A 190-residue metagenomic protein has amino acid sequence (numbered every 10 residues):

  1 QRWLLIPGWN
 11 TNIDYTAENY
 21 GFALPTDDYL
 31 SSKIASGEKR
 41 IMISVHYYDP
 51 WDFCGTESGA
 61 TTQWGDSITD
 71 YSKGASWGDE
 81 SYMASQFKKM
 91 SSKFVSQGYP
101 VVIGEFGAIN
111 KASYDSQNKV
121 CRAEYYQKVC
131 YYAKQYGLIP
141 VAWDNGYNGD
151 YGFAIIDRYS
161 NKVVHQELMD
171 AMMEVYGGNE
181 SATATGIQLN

Functional and structural regions predicted by a protein language model:
Q1-Y136: Extracellular glycoside hydrolase catalytic/binding regions
S113-N190: Aromatic-rich peripheral "rim/lid" segments of glycoside hydrolase catalytic domains that contact and position glycan
